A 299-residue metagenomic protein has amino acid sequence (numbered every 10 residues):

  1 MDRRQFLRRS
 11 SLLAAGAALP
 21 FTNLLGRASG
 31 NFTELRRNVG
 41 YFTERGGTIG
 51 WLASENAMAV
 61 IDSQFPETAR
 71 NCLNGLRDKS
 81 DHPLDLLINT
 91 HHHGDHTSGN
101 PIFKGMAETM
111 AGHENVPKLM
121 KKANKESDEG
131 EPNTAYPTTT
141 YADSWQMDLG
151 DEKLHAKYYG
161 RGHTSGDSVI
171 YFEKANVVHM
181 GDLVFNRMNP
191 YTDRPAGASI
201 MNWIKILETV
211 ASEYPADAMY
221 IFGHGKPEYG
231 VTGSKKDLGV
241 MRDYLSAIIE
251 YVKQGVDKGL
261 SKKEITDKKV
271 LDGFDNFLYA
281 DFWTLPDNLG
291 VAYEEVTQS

Functional and structural regions predicted by a protein language model:
Q5-G26: N-terminal export signals
L7, K258-S299: C-terminal regulatory/interaction regions
T33-G75, I170-F172, N176-M180: Conserved beta-strand hairpin/beta-sheet module of binuclear metal-dependent hydrolase folds, prominently
N38, D62, H91, F103 (+7 more regions): Divalent metal-coordination and catalytic microenvironments
I61-S63, D85-H93, A111-H113, H179-G181 (+2 more regions): Active-site neighborhood of phospho(di)ester-bond hydrolases with catalytic His/Asp-centered motifs
R77-Q146: Active-site HxH/HxHxD metal-binding segment of metal-dependent hydrolases
S144-E173: Core dinuclear metal-dependent hydrolase active-site scaffold
I204-L260: Divalent-metal (often Zn2+) His-rich catalytic cores of metallo-beta-lactamase-fold enzymes
